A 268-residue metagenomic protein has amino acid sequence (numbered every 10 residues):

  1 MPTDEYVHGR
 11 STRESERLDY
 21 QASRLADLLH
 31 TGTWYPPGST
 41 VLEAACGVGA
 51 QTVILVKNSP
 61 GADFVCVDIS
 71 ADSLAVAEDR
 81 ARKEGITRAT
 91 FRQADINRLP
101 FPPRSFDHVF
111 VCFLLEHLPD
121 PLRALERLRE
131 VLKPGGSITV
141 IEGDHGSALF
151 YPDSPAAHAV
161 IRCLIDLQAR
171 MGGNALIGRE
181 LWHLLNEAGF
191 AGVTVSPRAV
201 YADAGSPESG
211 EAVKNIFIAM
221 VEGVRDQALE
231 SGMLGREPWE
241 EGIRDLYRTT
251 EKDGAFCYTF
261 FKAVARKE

Functional and structural regions predicted by a protein language model:
P2-S23: Class I SAM-dependent methyltransferase Rossmann-like catalytic core, especially the SAM/SAH-binding loop
D4-V7, T194-G254: C-terminal helical/coil "lid" or tail adjacent to the Rossmann-like core of SAM-dependent
Y20-S39, I54: Conserved alpha-helix/loop element of class I SAM-dependent methyltransferases that forms part of the SAM/SAH-binding
L42, V48-R98, R123: Class I SAM-dependent methyltransferase SAM/SAH-binding core
N97-H108: A short acidic, Gly/Pro-enriched loop at the edge of an enzyme's catalytic core that lines a small-molecule cofactor
D107-P121: A short SAM/SAH-binding and catalytic strip from SAM-dependent methyltransferases
L122-S137: A short glycine-rich, Lys/Arg-flanked "PGG" loop and its adjoining helix->strand segment in the class I
T139-P207: Conserved catalytic/acceptor-binding region of the Class I
